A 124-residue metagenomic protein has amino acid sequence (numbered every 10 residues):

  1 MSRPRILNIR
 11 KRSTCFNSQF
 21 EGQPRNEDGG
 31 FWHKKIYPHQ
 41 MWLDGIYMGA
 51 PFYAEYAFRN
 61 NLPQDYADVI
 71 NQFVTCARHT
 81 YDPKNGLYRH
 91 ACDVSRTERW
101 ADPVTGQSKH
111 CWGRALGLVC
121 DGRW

Functional and structural regions predicted by a protein language model:
M1-W124: Glycan-recognition and catalytic cores of secretory/periplasmic carbohydrate-active enzymes
